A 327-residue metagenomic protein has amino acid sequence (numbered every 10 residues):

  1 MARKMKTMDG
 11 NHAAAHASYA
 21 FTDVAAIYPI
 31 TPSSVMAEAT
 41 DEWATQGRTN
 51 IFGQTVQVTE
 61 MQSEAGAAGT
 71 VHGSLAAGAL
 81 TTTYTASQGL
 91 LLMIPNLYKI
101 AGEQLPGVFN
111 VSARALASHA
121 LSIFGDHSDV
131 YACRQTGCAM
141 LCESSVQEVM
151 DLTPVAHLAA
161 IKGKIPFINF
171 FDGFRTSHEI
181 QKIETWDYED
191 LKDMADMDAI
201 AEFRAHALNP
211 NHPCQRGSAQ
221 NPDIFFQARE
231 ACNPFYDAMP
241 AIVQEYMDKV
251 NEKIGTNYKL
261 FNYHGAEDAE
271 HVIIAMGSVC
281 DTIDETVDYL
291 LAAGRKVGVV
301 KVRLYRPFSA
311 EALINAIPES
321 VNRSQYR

Functional and structural regions predicted by a protein language model:
M1-A132, G137, P154, G173-F174: Thiamine diphosphate
Y19-V24, I51-Q54, A76-T81, A139 (+3 more regions): Short, surface-exposed connector motifs at secondary-structure boundaries
D41-A44, Y98-A101, H157-A159, E184-D187 (+2 more regions): Short, solvent-exposed amphipathic alpha-helical segments in soluble enzyme and RNA/protein-processing domains
F52-V56, F167-N262: Conformationally flexible catalytic loops at phosphate/diphosphate-handling active centers
A67-G69, L152, R306-A312: Structural motif
M93, H119, H178-I180, T282-D284: Short helix/loop capping segments that flank catalytic or ligand/cofactor-binding pockets
I123-G173, T185, M197: Conserved thiamine diphosphate
D248-R327: Thiamine diphosphate
